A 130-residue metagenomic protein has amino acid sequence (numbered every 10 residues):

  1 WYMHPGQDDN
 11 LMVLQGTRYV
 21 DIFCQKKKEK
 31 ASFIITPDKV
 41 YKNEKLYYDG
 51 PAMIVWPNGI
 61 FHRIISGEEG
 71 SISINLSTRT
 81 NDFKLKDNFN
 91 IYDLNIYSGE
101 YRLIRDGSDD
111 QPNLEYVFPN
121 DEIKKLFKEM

Functional and structural regions predicted by a protein language model:
W1-Y48, E68-I72, L76-M130: Active-site region of the double-stranded beta-helix
Y19, P51-I64: Histidine-centered metal-chelating micro-motifs
